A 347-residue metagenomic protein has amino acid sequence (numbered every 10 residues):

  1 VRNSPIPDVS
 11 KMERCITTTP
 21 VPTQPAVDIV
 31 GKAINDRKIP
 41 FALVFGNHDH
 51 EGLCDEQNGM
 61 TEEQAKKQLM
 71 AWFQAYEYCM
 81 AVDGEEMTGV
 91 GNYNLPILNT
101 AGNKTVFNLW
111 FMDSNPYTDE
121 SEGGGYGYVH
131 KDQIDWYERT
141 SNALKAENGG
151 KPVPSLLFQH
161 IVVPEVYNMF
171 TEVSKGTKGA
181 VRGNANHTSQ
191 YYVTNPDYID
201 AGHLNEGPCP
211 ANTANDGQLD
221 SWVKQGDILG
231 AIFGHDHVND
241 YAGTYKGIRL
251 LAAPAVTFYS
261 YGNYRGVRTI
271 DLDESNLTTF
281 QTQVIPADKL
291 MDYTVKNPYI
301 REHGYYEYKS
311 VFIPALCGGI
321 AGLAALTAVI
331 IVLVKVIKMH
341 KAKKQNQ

Functional and structural regions predicted by a protein language model:
V1, V9, V106-P116, F158 (+1 more regions): Active-site-proximal beta-strand elements of phosphoester/diester hydrolases
V1-I29: N-terminal active-site segment of His-dependent metallophosphoesterases
I16-P20, L43-D55, Y117-E120, Q159-Y167 (+3 more regions): Active-site environment of divalent metal-dependent phosphoester hydrolases
P25-G150, K178-A180: Extended active-site neighborhood of metal-dependent phosphoesterases/phosphodiesterases
L98, L204, C209-P210, D216-Q225 (+1 more regions): Binuclear metal-dependent phosphoesterase catalytic core
N108-F111, G123-G234: His/acidic metal-ligating clusters that form di-metal
L323-M339: Alpha-helical transmembrane segments
K341-Q347: Cytoplasmic C-terminal tails of single-pass
